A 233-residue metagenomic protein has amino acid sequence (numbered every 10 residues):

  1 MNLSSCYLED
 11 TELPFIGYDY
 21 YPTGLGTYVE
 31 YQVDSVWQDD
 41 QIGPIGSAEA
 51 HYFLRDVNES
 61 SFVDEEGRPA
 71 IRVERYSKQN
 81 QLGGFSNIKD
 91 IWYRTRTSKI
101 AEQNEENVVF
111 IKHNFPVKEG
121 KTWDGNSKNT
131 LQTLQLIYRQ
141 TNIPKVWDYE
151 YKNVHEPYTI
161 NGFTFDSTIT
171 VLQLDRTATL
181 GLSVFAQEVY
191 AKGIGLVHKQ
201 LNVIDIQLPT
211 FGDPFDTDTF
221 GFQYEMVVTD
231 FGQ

Functional and structural regions predicted by a protein language model:
N2-S5: C-terminal motif of bacterial Sec signal peptides marking the signal peptidase cleavage site
Y7-Q233: Conserved functional acidic sites
